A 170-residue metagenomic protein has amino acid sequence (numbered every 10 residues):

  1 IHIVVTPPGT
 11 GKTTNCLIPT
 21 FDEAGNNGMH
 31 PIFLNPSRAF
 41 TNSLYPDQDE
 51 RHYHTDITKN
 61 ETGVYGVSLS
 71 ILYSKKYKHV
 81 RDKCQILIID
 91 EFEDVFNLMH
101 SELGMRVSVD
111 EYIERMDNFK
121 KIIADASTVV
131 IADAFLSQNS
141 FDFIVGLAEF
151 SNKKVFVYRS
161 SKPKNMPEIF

Functional and structural regions predicted by a protein language model:
I1-I18: Walker A/P-loop
T20, G28-H52, L136-F141: Conserved Walker A/P-loop ATP-binding site and its immediately adjacent core in helicase/helicase-like ATPase domains
H30-I32, D49-T58, N152-S160: Conserved RecA-like helicase motor-core motifs
F33-L34, Y65-S68, I88, S127-A134: Structural recognition of the conserved hydrophobic beta-strand(s) that form the central parallel beta-sheet of P-loop
R38-F40, I71-Y73, F92-D94, F135-N139 (+1 more regions): Conserved nucleotide-binding/hydrolysis micro-motifs of P-loop NTPases
A39, Y45-K83: Inter-Walker segment of RecA-like/P-loop motor cores
H79-I131: SF2 helicase catalytic motif II
Q138-F170: Interdomain hinge/linker at the junction between the two RecA-like core domains of SF2 helicases
